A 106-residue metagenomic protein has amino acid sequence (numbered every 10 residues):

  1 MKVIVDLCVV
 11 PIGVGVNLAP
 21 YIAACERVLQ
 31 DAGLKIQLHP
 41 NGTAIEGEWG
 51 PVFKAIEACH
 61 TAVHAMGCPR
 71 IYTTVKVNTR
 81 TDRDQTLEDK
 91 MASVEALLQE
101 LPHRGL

Functional and structural regions predicted by a protein language model:
M1-L106: Charge-rich, low-complexity N-terminal segments
